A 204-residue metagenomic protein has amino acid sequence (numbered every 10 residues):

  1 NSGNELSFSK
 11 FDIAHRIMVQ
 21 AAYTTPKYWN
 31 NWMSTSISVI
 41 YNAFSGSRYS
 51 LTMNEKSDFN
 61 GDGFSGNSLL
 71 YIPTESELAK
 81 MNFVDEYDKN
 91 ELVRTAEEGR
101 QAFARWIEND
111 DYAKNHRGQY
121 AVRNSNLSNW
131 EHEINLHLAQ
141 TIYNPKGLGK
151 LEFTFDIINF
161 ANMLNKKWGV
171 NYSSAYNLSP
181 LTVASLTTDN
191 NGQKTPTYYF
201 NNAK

Functional and structural regions predicted by a protein language model:
N1-S47: Gram-negative outer-membrane beta-barrel transporters
D12-V19, Y23, H132-L136, G149 (+1 more regions): A structural signal for well-ordered alpha-helical segments within the folded catalytic domains of diverse enzymes
W29-N31, K146-G149: Short, solvent-exposed loop/turn segments that connect beta-strands within catalytic domains and beta-strand-rich
N30, F44-L51, N162-K167: Outer-membrane beta-barrel proteins
S36-P145, E152, S174-A203: Extracytoplasmic gating/loop element in the C-terminal half of outer-membrane beta-barrel translocons and assembly
G147-L151, L164-S173: Short conserved catalytic/interaction loops centered on acidic-Pro-aromatic/His motifs
I157-N159: Gly/Thr-rich phosphate-binding loop signature of adenosyl cofactor/nucleotide-binding cores
